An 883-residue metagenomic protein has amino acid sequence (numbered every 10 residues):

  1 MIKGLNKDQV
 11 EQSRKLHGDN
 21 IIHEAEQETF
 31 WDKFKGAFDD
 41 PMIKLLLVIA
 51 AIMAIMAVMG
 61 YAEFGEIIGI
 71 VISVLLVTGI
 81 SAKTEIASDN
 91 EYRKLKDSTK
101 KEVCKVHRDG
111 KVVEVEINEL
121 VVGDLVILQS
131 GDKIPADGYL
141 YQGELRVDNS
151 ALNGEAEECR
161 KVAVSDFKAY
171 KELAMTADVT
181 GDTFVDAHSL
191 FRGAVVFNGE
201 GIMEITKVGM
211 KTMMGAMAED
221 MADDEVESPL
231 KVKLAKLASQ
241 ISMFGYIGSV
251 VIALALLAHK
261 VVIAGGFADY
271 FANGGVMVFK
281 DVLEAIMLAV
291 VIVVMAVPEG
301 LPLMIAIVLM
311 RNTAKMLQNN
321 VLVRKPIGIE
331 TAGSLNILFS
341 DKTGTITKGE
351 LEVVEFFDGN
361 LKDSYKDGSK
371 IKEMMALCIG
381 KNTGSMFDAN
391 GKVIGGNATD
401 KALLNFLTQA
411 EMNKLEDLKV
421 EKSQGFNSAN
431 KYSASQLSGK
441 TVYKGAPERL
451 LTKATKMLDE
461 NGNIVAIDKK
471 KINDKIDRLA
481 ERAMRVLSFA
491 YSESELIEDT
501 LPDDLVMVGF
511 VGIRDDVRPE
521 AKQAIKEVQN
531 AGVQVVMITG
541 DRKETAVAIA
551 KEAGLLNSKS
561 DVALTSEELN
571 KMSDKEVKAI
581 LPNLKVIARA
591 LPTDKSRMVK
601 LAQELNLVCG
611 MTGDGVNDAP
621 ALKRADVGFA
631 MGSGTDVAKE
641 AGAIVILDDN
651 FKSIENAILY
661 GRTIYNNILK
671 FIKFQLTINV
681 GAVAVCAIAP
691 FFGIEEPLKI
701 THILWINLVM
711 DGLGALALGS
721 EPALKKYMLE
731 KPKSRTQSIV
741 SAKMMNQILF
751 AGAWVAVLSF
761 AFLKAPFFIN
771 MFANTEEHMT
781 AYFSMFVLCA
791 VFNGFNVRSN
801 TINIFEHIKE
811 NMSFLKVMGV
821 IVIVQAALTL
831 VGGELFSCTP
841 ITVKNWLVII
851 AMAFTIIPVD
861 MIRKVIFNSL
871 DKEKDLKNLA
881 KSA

Functional and structural regions predicted by a protein language model:
M1-P732, Q737-V740, A753, F783 (+1 more regions): Conserved cytosolic headpiece of P-type ATPases
I52, L361-S364, F762-M771: Short amphipathic alpha-helical segments and their helix-coil junctions
P690-K699, L763-H778: Helix-coil boundary and interhelical linker segments in multi-pass alpha-helical membrane proteins
M710, V755-A756, M779-G794: Generic alpha-helical transmembrane segments
N746-F762, L788: Alpha-helical transmembrane segments of multi-pass integral membrane proteins
